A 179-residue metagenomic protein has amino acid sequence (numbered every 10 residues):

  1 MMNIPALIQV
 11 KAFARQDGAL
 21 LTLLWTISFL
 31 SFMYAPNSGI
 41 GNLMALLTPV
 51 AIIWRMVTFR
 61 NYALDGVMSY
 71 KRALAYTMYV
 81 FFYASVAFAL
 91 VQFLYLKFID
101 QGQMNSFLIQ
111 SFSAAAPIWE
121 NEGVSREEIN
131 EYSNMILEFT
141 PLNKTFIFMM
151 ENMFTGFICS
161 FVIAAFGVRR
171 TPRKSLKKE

Functional and structural regions predicted by a protein language model:
M1-L7, R170-E179: Short, charged juxtamembrane terminal tails flanking transmembrane helices
M1-R60: Transmembrane alpha-helical insertion/packing segments
A12, Q16, L20, A75-A84: Alpha-helical transmembrane segments of multi-pass membrane proteins
L20, L24, S28, F32 (+5 more regions): Alpha-helical transmembrane segments of multipass membrane proteins
T58-A73, K97: Membrane-helix interface/capping segments
V80-I109: C-terminal halves and exits of single transmembrane alpha-helices
I99-E138: Membrane-interface interhelical loops and short interface/amphipathic helices in multi-pass inner-membrane
Y132-F157: Individual transmembrane alpha-helix segments
